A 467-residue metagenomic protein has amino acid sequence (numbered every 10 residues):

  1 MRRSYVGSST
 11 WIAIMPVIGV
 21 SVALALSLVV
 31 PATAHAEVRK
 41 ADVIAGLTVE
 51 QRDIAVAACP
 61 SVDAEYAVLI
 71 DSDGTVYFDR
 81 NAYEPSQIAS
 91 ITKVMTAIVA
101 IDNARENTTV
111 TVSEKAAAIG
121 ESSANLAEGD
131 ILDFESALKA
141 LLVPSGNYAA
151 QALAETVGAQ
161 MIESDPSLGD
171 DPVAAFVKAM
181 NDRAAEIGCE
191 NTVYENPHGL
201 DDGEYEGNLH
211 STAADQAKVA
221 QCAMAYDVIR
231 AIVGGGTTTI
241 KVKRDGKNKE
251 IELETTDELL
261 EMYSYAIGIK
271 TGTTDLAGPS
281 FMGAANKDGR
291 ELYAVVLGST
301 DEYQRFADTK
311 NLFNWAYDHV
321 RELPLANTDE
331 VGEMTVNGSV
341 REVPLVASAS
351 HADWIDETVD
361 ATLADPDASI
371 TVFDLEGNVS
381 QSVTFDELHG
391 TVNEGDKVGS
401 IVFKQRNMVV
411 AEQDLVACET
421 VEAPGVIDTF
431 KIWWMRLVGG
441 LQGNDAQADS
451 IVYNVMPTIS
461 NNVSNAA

Functional and structural regions predicted by a protein language model:
M1-R3, A116: N-terminal export/targeting signals for secretion/compartment entry
R3-I18: Bacterial N-terminal signal peptides that target proteins for export
R3-S4, A36, E342, A352: Positively charged, low-complexity intrinsically disordered regions
R3-S4, G74-T75, G129, G246 (+2 more regions): Detector for glycine-centered tight turns/loop "hinges" at secondary-structure junctions
V20-T33: C-terminal segment of classical bacterial N-terminal signal peptides
A25, Y83, Q87, A266-I269: Hydrophobic/aromatic side chains embedded in well-ordered alpha-helices
A34-D215, A220-D227: Active-site-adjacent loops and short helices of periplasmic peptidoglycan-processing enzymes
G207-D215, A220-A467: Domain-terminus/edge residues, biased toward the C-terminal soluble/receptor-binding domains of extracytoplasmic
